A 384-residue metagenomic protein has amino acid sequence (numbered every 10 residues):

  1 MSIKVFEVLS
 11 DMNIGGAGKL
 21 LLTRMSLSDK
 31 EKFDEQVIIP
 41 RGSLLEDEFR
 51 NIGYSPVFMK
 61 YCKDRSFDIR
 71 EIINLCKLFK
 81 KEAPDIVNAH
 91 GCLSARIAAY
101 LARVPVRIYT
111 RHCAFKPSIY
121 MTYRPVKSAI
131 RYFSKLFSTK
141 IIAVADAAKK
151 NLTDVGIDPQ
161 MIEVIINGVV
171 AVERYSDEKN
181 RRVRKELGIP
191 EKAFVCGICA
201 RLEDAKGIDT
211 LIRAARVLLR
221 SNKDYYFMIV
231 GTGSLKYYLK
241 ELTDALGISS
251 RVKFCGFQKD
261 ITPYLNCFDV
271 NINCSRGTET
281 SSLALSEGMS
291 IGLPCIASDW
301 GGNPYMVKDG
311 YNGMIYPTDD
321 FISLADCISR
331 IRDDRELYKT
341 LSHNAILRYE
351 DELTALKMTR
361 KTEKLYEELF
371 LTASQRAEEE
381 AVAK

Functional and structural regions predicted by a protein language model:
M1-K384: Membrane-interface segments of envelope glycosyltransferases acting on lipid-linked substrates or membrane lipids
